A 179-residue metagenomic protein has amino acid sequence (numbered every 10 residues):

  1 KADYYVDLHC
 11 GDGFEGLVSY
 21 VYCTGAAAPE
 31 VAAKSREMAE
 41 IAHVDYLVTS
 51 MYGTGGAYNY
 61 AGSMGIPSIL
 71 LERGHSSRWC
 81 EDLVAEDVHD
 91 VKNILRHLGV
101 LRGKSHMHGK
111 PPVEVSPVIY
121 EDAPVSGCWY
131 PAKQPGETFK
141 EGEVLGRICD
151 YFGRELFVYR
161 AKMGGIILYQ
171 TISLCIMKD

Functional and structural regions predicted by a protein language model:
K1-D179: Structured catalytic-domain cores with a bias toward divalent-metal coordination
